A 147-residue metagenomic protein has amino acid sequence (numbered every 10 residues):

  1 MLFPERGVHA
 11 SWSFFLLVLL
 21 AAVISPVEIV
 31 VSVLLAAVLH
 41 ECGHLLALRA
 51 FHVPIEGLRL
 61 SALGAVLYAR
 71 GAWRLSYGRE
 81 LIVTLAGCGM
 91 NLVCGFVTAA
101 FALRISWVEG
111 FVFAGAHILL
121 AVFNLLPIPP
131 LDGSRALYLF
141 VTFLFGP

Functional and structural regions predicted by a protein language model:
M1-P147: Hydrophobic transmembrane alpha-helices and their immediate loop junctions in multi-pass integral membrane proteins
